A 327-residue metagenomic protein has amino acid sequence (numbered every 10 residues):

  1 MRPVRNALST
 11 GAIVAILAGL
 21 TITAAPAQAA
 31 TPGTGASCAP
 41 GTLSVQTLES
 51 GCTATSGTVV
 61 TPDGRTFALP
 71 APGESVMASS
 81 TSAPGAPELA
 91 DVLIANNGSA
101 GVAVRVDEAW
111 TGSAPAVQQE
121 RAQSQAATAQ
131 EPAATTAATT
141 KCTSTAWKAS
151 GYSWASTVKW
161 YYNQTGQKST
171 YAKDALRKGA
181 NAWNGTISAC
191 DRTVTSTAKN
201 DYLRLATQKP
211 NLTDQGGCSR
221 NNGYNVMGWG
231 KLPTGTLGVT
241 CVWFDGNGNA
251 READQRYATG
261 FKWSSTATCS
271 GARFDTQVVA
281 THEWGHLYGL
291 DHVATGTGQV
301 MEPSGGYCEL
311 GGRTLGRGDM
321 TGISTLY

Functional and structural regions predicted by a protein language model:
M1-A30: Secretory targeting and sorting signals
A30-G33, G41-T66, S79-T81, E88 (+4 more regions): Metalloprotease/metallohydrolase-associated module, dominated by Zn2+-dependent proteases
A30-W160, G166: Disordered inhibitory propeptide/activation segment of secreted metzincin zinc metalloprotease zymogens, centered on
P32-G33, T47, A137, G185 (+4 more regions): Disulfide-bonded cysteine motifs in exported proteins
A36, S50, T140-K141, S188 (+4 more regions): Extracellular secreted precursors and ectodomains with disulfide-bonded cysteine-rich loops/domains
W160, W183, Y257, H282-G285 (+2 more regions): Divalent metal-coordination and catalytic microenvironments
A172-V279, L287: Metzincin-family zinc-dependent endopeptidase catalytic domain
I187-C190, W284-Q299: Catalytic Zn2+-binding segment of zinc metalloproteases
